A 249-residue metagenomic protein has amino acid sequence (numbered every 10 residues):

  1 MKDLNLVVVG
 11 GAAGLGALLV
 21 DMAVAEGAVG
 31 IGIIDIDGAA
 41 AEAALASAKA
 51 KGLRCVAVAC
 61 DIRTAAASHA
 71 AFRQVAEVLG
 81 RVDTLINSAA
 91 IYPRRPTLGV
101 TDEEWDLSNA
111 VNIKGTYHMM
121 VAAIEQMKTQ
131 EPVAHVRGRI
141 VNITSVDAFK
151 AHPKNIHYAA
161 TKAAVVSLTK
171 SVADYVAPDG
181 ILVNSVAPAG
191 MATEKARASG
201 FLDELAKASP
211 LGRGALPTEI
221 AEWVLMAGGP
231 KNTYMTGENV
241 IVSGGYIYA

Functional and structural regions predicted by a protein language model:
M1-G32, V172: Canonical Rossmann dinucleotide-binding motif of NAD(H)/NADP(H)-dependent dehydrogenases/reductases, specifically
A28-A44: Conserved glycine-rich Rossmann-like NAD(P)H-binding loop of the short-chain dehydrogenase/reductase
P96-T97, T101-D106, L205: Substrate-binding pocket helix/loop in short-chain dehydrogenase/reductase
M120, T161, T169: Active-site helix of classical SDR
E125, D174-Y175, T233: Alpha-helical segment proximal to the catalytic Tyr-Lys
S145: Residue(s) in the substrate-gating loop at a strand-loop-helix junction that position the organic substrate next
A177, L182, M235-G237, S243: Short, small/polar-rich loop/turn modules that mediate ligand/substrate recognition or access, typified
